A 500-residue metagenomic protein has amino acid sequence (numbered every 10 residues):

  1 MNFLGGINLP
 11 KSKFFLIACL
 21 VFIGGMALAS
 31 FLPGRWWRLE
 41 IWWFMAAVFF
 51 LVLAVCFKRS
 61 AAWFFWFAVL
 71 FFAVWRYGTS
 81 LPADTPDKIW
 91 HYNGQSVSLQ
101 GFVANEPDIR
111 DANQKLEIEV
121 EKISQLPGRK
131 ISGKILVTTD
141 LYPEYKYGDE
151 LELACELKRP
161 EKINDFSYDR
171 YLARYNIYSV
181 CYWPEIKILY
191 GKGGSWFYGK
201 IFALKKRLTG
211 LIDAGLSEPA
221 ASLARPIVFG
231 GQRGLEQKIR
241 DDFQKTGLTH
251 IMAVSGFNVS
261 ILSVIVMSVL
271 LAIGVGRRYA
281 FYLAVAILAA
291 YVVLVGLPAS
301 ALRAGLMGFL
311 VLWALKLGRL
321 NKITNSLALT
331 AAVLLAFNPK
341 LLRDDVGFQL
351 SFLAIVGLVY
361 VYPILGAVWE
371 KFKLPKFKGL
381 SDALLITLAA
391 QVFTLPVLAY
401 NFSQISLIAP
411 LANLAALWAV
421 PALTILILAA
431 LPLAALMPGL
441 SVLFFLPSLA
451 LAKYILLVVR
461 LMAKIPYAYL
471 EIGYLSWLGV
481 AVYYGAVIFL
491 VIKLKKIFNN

Functional and structural regions predicted by a protein language model:
M1-K88, R303: N-terminal leader/targeting segments
N2-N8, S12-F15, F22, L32 (+1 more regions): C-terminal regulatory/interaction regions
N2-N8, W66-H250: Membrane-interface helix/helix-cap signal primarily in integral membrane proteins
P10, I17, C56, W63 (+3 more regions): Hydrophobic alpha-helical transmembrane segments in multi-pass membrane proteins
F22-A29, F71-Y77, A289-L294, A331-P339 (+2 more regions): Aromatic-anchored segments of alpha-helical transmembrane domains
G25, G101, C155, I227 (+6 more regions): Divalent metal-coordination and catalytic microenvironments
S30-I41, V346, L411, Y469-L475: Membrane-helix interface and helix-disruption motif detector
L189-G199, K206, K245, A399-A415 (+1 more regions): Membrane-interface amphipathic/re-entrant loop segments adjacent to transmembrane helices in multi-pass membrane
